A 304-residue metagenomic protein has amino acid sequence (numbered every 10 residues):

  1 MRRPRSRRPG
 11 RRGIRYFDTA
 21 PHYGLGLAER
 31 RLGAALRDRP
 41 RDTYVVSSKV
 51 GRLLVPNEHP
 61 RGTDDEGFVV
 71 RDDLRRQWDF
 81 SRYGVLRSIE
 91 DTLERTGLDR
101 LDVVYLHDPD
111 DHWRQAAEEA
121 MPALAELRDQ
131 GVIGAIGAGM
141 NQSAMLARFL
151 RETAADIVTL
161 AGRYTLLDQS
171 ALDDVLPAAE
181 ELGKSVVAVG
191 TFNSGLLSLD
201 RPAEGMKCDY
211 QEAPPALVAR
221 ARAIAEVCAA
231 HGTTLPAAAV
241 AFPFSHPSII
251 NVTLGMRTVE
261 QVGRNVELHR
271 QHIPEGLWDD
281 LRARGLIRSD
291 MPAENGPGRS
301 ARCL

Functional and structural regions predicted by a protein language model:
M1-P56: N-terminal binding-site loop/beta-alpha segment at the start of enzyme catalytic domains that lines or forms
M1-P9, S81-R95, N141-R148: Short, acidic/polar
F17, L101, I136: Glycine-centered flexible beta-alpha turn that most often forms the glycine-rich phosphate-binding loop
A35-R41, E94-G97, L150-T153: Acidic (Asp/Glu)-rich catalytic clusters
N57-F68, D200-G205: Short, flexible, mixed-charge acidic loops at enzyme active sites
V70-L86: Active-site mouth loops of central-metabolism enzymes
E90, P109-L304: Beta/alpha (TIM)-barrel catalytic core signal, keyed to glycine-rich beta->alpha loops juxtaposed to Asp/Glu that bind
L93-H112: Active-site groove signature of glycoside hydrolases
